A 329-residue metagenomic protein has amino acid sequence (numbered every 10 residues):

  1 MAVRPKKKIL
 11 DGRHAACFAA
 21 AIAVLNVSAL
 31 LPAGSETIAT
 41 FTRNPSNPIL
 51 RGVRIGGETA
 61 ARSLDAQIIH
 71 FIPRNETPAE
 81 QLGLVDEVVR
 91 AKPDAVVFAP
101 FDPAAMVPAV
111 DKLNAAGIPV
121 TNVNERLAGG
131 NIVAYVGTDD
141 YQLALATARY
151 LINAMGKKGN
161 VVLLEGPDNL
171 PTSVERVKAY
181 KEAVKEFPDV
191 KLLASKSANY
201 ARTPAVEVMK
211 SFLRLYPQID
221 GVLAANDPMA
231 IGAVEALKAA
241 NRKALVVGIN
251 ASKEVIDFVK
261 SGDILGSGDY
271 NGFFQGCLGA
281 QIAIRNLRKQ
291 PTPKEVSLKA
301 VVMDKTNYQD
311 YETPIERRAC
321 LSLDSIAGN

Functional and structural regions predicted by a protein language model:
M1-G12: N-terminal secretory signal peptides that target proteins for export/translocation
C17-A29: Bacterial N-terminal signal peptides
T37-A60, L64, I69-E87, A91-P93 (+4 more regions): Extracytoplasmic "Venus flytrap"
I49-L64, L143-T147, P171-V190, P204 (+4 more regions): Short, solvent-exposed amphipathic alpha-helices that sit in or adjacent to ligand/effector-binding or catalytic
Q81, V136-V161, T203-V206, S252-V255 (+1 more regions): Hydrophobic alpha-helical segments within soluble ligand-binding/sensing domains
A95-N114, Y180, A194, A198-F258: Hydrophobic alpha-helical
P103-Q142, Y150-N153, N160, G166 (+2 more regions): Flexible loop/hinge segments that line or gate small-molecule binding clefts
L164, A183-V184, F274-N329: Hinge/cleft segment of the Venus flytrap/periplasmic-binding protein
